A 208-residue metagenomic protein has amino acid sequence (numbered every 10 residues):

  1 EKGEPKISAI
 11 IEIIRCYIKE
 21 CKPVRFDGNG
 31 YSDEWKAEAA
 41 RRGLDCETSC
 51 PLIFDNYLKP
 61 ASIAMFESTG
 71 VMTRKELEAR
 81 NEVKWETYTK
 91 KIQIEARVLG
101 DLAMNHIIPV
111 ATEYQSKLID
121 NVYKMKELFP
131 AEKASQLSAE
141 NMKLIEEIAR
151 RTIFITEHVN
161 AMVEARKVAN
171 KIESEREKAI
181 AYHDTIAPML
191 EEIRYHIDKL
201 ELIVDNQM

Functional and structural regions predicted by a protein language model:
K2-I10: Flexible, glycine/charged-enriched surface loops at secondary-structure junctions
I7, I14-M208: C-terminal amphipathic alpha-helical interaction region
